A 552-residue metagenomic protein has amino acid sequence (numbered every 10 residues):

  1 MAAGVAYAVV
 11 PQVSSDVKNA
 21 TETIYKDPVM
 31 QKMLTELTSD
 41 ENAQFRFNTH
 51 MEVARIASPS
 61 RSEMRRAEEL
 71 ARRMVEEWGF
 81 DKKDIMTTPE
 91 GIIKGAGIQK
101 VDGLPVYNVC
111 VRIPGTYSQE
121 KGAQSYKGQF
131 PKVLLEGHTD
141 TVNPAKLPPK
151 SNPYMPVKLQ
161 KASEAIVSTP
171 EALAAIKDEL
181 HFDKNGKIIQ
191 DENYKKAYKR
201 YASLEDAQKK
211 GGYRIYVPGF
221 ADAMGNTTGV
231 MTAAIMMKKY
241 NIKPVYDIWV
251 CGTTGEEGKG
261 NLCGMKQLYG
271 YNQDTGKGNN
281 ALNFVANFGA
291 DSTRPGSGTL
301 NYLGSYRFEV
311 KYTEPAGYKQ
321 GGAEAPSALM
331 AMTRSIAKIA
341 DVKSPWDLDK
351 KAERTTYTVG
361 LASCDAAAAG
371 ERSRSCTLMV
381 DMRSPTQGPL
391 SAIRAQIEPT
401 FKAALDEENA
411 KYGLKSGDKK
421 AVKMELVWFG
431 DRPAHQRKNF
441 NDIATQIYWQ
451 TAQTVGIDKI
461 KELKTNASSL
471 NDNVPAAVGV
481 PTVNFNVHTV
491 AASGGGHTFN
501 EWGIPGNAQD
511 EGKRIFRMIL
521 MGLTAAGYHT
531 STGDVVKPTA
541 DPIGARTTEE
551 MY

Functional and structural regions predicted by a protein language model:
V9-S60, E77, G304: N-terminal hydrophobic or amphipathic helices/low-complexity stretches enriched in small/hydrophobic/Pro/Gly
V13, P326-P345, G388-S391, Q396-P399 (+2 more regions): His/Asp/Glu-rich mid-to-C-terminal helical/loop segments that flank catalytic regions of hydrolases
V13-D16, Y271-N409, L414-K423, F429-P433: Midchain, well-structured core segments that form catalytic/ion-binding scaffolds
T49-F130: A non-catalytic alpha/beta surface segment that caps or lines the substrate-entry region of metallo-dependent hydrolase
I93-P105, V109-P114, S118-G252, N280: Active-site metal-coordination/substrate-binding segment of hydrolases, especially metallo-dependent peptidases
D183-S305, V359, C364-A367, T530-E550: Acidic/histidine-rich catalytic neighborhood of metal-dependent amide-processing enzymes
G211-A221, I460-E462, F499, G503: Short pre-catalytic strand/loop immediately N-terminal to key active-site residues, enriched for Gly-Thr
L329-A352, T356-D365, D431-T489: Active-site-adjacent substrate-binding region of metalloamidase/peptidase-like peptide-processing proteins
